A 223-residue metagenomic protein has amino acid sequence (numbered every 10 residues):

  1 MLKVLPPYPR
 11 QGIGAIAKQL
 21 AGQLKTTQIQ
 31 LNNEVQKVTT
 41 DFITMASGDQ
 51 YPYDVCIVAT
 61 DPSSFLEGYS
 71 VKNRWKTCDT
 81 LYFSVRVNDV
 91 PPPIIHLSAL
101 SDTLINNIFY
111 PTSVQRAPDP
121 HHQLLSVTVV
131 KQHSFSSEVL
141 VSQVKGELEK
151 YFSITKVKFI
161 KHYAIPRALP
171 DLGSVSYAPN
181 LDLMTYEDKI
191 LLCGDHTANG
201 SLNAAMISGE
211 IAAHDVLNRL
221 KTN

Functional and structural regions predicted by a protein language model:
M1-F42: Active-site/ligand-binding neighborhood in enzyme catalytic cores
P6-I13, G68, K72, S137 (+1 more regions): Aromatic-acidic/polar surface patches that form glycan- and anion
T26-Q28, D54, I105, I154-V157 (+1 more regions): A generic structural signal for alpha->beta connector loops
I29-L31, V58, L192: A structural signal for the hydrophobic beta-strands that form the central parallel beta-sheet of Rossmann-like
N32-E34, L97, P111, H162-I165 (+1 more regions): Conserved beta-strand termini and adjacent loop/short-helix elements that scaffold enzyme active sites in alpha/beta
Q36-S142, K150-Y151: Mid-domain catalytic core of redox enzymes that form a hydrophobic substrate pocket/lid adjacent to a catalytic redox
Q115-N223: Conserved flavin/dinucleotide-binding core of flavoenzymes
